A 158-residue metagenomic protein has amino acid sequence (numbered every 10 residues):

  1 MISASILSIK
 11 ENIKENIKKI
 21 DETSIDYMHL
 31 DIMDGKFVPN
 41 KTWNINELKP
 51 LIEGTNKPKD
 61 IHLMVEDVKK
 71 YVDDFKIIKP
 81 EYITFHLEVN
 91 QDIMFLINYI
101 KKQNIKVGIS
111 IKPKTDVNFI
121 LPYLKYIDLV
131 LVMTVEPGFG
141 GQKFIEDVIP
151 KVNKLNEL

Functional and structural regions predicted by a protein language model:
M1-T84, N90-D92, Y99, K106-V107 (+4 more regions): Conserved N-terminal beta1-alpha1 strand-loop-helix module at the mouth
D34-G35, V135-F139: A short, flexible beta-alpha/helix-coil linker loop
H86, M133: Conserved residues at the C-terminal ends of beta-strands
I111: Short loop/edge segments at beta-strand edges and connector loops that shape dinucleotide/nucleotide cofactor-binding
